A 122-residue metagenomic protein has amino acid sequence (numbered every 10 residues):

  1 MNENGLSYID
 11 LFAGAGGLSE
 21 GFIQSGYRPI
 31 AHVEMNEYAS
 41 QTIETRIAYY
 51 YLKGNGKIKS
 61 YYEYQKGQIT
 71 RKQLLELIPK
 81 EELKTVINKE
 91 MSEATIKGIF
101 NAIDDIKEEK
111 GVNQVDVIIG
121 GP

Functional and structural regions predicted by a protein language model:
M1-P122: Conserved active-site and SAM-binding loop architecture of S-adenosyl-L-methionine-dependent nucleic-acid
